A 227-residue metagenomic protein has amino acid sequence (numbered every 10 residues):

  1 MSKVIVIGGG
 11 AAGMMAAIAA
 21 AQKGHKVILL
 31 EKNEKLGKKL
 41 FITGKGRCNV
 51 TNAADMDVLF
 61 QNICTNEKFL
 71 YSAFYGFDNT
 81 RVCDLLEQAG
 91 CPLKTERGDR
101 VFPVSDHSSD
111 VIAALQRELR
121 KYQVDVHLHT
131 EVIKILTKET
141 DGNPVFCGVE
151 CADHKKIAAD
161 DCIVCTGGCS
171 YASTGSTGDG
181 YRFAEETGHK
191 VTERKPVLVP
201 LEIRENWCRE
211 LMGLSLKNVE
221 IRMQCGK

Functional and structural regions predicted by a protein language model:
M1-K3, E96, H129, A159: Phosphate-coordination loops involved in phosphoryl transfer and adenosine-cofactor binding
S2-L29: N-terminal Rossmann-like FAD-binding beta1-loop-alpha1 element of flavoenzymes
V4-G9, N33, L40-I42, I163-V164 (+1 more regions): Short glycine- and Lys/Arg-enriched binding-loop motifs that mark or flank ligand-binding interfaces
G8, G44, N52, M223-C225: Pocket-edge structural micro-motifs
G10-M15, K39, K45-C48, C169-S170: Gly/Ser/Thr-rich beta-alpha loop segments that engage phosphate groups in nucleotides
K26-K35, D160, K227: Short, hydrophobic/aliphatic alpha-helical segments
K32-D125: Conserved N-terminal/central alpha/beta ligand/cofactor-binding core
I42, S109, A114-K227: Predominantly flavin-linked oxidoreductase catalytic cores and closely associated redox partners
